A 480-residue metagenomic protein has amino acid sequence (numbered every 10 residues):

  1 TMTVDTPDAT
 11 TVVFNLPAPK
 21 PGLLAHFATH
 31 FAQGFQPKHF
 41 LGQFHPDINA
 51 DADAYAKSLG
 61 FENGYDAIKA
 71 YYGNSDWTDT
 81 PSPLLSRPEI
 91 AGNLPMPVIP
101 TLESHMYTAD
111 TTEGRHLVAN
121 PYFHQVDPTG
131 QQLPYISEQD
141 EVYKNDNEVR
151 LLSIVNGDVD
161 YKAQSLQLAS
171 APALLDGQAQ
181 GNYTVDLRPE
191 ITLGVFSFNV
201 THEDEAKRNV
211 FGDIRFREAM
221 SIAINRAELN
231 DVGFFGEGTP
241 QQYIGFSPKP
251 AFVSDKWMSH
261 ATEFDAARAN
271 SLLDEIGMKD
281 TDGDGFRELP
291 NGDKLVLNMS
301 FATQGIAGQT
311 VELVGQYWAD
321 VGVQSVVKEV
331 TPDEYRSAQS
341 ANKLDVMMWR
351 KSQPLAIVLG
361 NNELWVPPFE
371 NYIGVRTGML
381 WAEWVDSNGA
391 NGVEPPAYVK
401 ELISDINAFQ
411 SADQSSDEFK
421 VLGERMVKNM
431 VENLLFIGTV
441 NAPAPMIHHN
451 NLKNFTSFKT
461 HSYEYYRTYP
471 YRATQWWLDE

Functional and structural regions predicted by a protein language model:
T1, V13-N15, L23, R150-S153 (+2 more regions): Aromatic- and charge-enriched surface segment that lines or borders ligand/interaction sites
T1-P83: Surface-exposed binding/hinge segments that line and control ligand-binding clefts or catalytic entry sites
V4-D5, M106-N120, V142-E205, A227-G233 (+2 more regions): Extracellular/periplasmic solute-recognition and catalytic clefts
V12-F14, L102-T108, E113-L117, I136-Y143 (+2 more regions): Short, well-ordered beta-strand elements
K69-D110, G114: Long, low-complexity, polar/charged, intrinsically disordered or flexibly structured peripheral segments
I90-M96, F123-A173, E218, T303 (+3 more regions): Ligand-site clamp/hinge motif
I99, S104-H105, A109-R115, A119-P121 (+5 more regions): Detector for C-terminal structural segments
D282-G285: Acidic, glycine-anchored loop motifs typical of Ca2+
